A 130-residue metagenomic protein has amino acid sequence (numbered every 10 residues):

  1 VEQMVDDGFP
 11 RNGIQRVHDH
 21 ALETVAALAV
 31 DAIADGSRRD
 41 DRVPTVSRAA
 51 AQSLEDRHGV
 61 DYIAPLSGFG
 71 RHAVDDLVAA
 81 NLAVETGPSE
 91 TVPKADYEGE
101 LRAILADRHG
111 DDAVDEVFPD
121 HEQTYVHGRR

Functional and structural regions predicted by a protein language model:
V1-R130: Nucleotide-activated chemistry modules centered on ATP-dependent adenylation/adenylyltransferase
